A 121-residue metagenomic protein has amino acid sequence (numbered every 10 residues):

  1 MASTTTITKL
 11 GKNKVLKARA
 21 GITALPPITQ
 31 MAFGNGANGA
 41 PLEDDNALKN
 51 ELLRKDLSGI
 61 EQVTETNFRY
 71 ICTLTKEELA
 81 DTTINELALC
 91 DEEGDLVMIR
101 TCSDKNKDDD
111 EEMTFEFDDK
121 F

Functional and structural regions predicted by a protein language model:
M1-I84, E92-F121: Small cysteine-rich, disulfide-bonded extracellular modules of the LU/uPAR three-finger superfamily and closely related
